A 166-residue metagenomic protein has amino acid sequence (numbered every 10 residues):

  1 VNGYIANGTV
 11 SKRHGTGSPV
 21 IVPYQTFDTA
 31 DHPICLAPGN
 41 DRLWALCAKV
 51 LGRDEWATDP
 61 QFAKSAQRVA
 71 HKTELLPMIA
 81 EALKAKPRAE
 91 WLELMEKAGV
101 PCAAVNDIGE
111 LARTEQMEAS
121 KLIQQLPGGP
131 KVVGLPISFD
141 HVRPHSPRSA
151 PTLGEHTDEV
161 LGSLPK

Functional and structural regions predicted by a protein language model:
V1-G15: Substrate-binding/catalytic subdomain of NAD(P)-dependent oxidoreductase enzymes
G17-V20: Short solvent-exposed loop/turn micro-motifs enriched in small/polar/acidic residues
V22-A98, C102: Aromatic-enriched alpha-helical interface/lid elements that frame and gate functional surfaces
D41-R42, E110, P144: Short, glycine-/Ser/Thr-/acidic-enriched flexible segments
A63, L126-K166: Flexible, small-/acidic-enriched active-site or ligand-binding loops
E96-M117: Conserved PLP cofactor-binding pocket of PLP-dependent enzymes
M117-I123: Short low-complexity, flexible loop/linker segments enriched in glycine and/or proline with clustered acidic
